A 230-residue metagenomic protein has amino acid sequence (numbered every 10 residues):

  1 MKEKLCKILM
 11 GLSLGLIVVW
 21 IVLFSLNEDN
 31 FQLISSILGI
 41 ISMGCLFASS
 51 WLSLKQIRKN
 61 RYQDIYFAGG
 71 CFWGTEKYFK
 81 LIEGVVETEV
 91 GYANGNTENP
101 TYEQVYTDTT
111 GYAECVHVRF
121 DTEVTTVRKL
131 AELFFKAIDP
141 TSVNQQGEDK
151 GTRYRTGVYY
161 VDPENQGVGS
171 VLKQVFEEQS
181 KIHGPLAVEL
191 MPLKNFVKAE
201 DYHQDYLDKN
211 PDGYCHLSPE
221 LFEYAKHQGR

Functional and structural regions predicted by a protein language model:
K2-L9, E28-L38: Membrane-interface helix-boundary signature
C6-E28: N-terminal signal sequences
S13-L16, S35-L52: Canonical hydrophobic alpha-helical transmembrane segment
I21-F31, F47-I57: Transmembrane helix-loop junctions and nearby membrane-interface residues
L23, N27-N30, I37, N99 (+2 more regions): Generic detector of short alpha-helix boundary/capping microenvironments and adjacent low-complexity segments
A48-R230: Flexible coil/turn and secondary-structure edge motifs
